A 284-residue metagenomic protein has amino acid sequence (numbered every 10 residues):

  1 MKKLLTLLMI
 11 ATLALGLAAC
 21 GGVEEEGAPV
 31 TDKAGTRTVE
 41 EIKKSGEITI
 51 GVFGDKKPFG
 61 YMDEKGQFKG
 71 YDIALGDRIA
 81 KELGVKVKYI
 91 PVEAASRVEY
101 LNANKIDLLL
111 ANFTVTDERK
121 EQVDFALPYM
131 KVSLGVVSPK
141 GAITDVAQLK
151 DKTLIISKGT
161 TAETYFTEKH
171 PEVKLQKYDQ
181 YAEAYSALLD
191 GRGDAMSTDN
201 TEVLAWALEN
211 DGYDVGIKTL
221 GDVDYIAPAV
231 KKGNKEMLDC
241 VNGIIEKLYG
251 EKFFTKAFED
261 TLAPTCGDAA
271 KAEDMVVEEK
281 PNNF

Functional and structural regions predicted by a protein language model:
G16-A19: C-terminal motif of bacterial Sec signal peptides marking the signal peptidase cleavage site
G21-V23, I73-E82, T160, A227-G267: Extended ligand-binding regions for polar small-molecule ligands
G22-P29, T164-Y178, V215-T219, I245-F284: Ligand-binding clefts/hinges and TM-proximal coupling segments of bilobed small-molecule sensing domains
G27-A111: Extracytoplasmic small-molecule ligand-binding "clamshell" domains of the periplasmic binding protein/Venus flytrap
K88-Y100, G141, K158, Q176-S186 (+1 more regions): Short helix-initiation/N-cap motifs at beta->coil->alpha
E99, F113-E121, T167, L189-D190 (+1 more regions): A ligand-binding cleft/hinge motif common to bilobed small-molecule-binding domains
M130-V137, L204-I245, P264-F284: Periplasmic-binding protein-like
S138-L154: Flexible hinge/capping segments at coil-to-helix
